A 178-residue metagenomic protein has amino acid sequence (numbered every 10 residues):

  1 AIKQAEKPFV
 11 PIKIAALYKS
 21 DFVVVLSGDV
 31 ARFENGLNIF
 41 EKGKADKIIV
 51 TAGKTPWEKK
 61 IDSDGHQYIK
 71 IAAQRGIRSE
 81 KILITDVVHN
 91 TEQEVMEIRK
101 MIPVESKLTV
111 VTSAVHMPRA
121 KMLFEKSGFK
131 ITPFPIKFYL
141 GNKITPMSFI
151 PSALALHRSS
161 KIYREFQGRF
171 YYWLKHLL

Functional and structural regions predicted by a protein language model:
I2-A155, S159: A structural signal for short, hydrophobic/glycine-enriched beta-strand patches
R158-L178: A transmembrane-helix-recognition feature enriched in membrane-embedded lipid enzymes and envelope glyco-/phospholipid
